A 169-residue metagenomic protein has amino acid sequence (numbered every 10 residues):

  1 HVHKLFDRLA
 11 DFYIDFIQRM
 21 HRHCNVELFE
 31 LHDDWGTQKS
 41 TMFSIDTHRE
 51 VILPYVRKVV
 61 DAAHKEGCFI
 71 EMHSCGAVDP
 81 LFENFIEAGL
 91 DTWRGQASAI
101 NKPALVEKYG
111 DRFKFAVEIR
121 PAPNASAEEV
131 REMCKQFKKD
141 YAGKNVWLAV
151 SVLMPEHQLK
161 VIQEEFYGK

Functional and structural regions predicted by a protein language model:
H1-K169: Active-site loop segments of alpha/beta catalytic cores
